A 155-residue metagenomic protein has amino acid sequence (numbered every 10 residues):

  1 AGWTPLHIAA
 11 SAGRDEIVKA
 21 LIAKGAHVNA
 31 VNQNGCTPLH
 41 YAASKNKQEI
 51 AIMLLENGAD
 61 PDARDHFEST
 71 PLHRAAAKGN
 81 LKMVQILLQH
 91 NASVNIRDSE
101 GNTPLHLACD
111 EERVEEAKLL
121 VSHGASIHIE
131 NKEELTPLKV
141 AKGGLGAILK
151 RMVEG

Functional and structural regions predicted by a protein language model:
E16-I17, E49-I50, K82-M83, E115-E116 (+1 more regions): Conserved ankyrin/ankyrin-like repeat signature
N57, H90, S122-G155: Ankyrin-repeat-protein effector appendages
